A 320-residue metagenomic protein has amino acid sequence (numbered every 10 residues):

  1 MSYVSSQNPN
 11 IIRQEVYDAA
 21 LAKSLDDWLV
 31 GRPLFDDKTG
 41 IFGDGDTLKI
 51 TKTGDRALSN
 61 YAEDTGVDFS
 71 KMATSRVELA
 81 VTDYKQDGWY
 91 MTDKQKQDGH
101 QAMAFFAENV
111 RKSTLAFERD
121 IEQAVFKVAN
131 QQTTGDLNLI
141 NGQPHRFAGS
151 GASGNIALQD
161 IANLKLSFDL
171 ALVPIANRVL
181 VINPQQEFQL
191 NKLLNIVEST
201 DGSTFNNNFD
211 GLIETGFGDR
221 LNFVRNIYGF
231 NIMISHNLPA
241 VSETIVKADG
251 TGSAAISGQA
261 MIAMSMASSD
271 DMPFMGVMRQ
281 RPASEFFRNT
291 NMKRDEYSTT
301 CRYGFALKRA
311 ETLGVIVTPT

Functional and structural regions predicted by a protein language model:
S2-L34, K38-D55, E78-A80, A148-Q159 (+1 more regions): Sequence/fold signature of self-assembling virion shell proteins
F42, A73, V81-D83, Q101 (+4 more regions): Generic, well-ordered alpha-helical segments
T51-D55, E63, T82, T92-K94: Acidic/polar N-terminal loop/beta-strand segments that form early-domain functional surfaces
D55-A57, A62-S75: Active-site-surrounding "flap" and adjacent substrate/cofactor-binding loops of secreted or lumenal enzymes, prototyped
D55-L58, Y84-Q86, T114, E118 (+1 more regions): Generic short alpha-helical segment signal, independent of protein family or function, capturing local helix propensity
R76-F105, I161-D201: Structured, hydrophobic secondary-structure cores that serve as assembly/anchoring elements
Q97-A171, P184, N191, V315-T320: Alpha-helical scaffold segments that mediate packing/assembly in large oligomeric complexes
